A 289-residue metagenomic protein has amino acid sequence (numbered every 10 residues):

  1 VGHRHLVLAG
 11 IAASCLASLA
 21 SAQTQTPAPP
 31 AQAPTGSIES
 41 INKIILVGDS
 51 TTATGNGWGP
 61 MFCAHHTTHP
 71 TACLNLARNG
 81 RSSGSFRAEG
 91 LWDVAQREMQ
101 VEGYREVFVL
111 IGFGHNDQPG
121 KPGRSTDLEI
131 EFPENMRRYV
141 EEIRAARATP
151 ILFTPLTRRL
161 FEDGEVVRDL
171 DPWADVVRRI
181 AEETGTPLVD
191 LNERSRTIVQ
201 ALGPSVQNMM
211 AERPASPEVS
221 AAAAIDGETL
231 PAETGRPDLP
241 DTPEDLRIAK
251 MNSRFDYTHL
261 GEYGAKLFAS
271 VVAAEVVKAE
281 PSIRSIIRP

Functional and structural regions predicted by a protein language model:
V1-L8, A22: N-terminal export leaders
L6-V7, F62, V272: Hydrophobic side chains in well-ordered alpha-helices of soluble proteins
A9-S18: Bacterial N-terminal signal peptides
A17, A64, V276-V277: A short hydrophobic/aromatic micro-motif that marks alpha-helical segments and, especially, helix-coil
Q23-G80, G84, W92-R105, V109: Serine-esterase "nucleophile elbow" of acetyl-processing enzymes
R87-A88, A265: Phosphate/oxyanion-binding active-site loops and adjacent basic polyanion-contact surfaces
D93-R288: Alpha-helical cap/lid subdomain in secreted, periplasmic, or secretory-pathway luminal O-acyl-processing enzymes
